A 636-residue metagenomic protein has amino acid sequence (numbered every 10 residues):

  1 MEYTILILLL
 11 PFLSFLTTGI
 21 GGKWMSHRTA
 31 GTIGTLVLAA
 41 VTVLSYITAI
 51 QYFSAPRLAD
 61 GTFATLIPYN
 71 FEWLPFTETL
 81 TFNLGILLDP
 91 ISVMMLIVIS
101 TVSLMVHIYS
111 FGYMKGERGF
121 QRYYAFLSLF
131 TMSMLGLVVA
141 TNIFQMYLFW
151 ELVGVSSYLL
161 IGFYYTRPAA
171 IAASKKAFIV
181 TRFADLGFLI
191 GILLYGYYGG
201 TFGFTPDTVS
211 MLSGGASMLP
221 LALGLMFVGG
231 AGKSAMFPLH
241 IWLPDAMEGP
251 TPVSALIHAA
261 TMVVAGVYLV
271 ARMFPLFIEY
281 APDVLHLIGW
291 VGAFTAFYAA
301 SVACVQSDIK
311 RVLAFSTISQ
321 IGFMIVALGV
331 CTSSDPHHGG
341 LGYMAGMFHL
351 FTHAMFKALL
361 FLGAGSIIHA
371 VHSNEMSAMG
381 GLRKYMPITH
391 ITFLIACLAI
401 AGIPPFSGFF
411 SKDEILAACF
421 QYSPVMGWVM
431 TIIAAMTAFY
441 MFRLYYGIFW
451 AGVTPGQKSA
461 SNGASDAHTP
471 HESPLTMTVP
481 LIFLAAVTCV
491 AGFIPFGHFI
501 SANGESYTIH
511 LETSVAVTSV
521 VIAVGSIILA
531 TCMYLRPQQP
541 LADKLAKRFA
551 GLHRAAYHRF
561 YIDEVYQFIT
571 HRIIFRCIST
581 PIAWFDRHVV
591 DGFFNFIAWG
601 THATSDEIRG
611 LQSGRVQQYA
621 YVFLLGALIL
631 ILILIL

Functional and structural regions predicted by a protein language model:
M1-L9, M25-T32, L80-V98, G136-F149 (+7 more regions): Membrane-entry segments of alpha-helical transmembrane domains in multi-pass membrane proteins
E2-I5, G21-A125, Y197-A216, P220 (+3 more regions): Transmembrane helix-loop-helix hairpins at membrane boundaries of multipass inner-membrane proteins
L8-K23, L104, A231, A235 (+1 more regions): N-terminal signal-anchor/start-transfer transmembrane helix
H27-V41, A173-D185, R383-T392, H471-A485 (+1 more regions): Alpha-helical transmembrane segments and their helix-start/interface "positive-inside/aromatic belt" motifs in integral
T77-T81, L87, G497-V515, C532-L636: Aromatic-capped, Gly/Pro-kinked transmembrane alpha-helices
M105-M146, V155-Q457, S461-D466, F493: Hydrophobic transmembrane alpha-helices and their helix-loop junctions in integral membrane proteins
L398-F410, E414, L484-N503, T570 (+1 more regions): Alpha-helical transmembrane segments and their membrane-interface junctions in multi-pass membrane proteins
P470-L529: Hard-cation-handling environments
